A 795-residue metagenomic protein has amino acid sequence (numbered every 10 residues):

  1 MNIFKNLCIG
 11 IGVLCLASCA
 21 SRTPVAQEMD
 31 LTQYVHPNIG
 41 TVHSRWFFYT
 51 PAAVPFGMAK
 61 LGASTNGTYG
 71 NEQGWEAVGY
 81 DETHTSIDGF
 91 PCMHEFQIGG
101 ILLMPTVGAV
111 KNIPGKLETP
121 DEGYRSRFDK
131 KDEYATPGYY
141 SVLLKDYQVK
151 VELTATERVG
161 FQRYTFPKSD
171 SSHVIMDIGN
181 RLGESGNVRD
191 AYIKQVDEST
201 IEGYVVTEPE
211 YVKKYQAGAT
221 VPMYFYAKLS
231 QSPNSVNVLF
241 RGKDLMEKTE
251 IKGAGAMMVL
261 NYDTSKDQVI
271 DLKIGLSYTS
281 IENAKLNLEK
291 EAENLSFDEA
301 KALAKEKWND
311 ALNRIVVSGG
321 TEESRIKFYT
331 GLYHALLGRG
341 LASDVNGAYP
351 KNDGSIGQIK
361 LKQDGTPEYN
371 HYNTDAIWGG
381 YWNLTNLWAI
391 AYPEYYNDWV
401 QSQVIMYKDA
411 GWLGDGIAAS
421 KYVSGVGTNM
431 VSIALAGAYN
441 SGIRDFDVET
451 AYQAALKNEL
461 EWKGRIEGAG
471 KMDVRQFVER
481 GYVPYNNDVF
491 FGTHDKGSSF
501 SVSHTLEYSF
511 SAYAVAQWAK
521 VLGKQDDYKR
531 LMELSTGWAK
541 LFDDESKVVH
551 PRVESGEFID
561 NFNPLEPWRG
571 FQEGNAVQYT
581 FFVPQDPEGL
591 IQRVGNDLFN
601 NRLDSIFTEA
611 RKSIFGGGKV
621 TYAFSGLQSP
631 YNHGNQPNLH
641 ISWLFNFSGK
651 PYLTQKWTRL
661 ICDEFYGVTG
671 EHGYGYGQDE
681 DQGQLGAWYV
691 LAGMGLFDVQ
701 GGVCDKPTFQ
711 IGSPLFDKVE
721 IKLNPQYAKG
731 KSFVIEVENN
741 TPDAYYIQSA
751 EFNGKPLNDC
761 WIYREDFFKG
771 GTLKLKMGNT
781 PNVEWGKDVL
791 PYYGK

Functional and structural regions predicted by a protein language model:
M1-Q27: Bacterial Sec-dependent N-terminal signal peptides
P24-I433, Y439-L506, Q517-K540, S546-V549 (+9 more regions): Accessory carbohydrate-recognition regions in carbohydrate-active enzymes
E507-S511: Hydrophobic, small-residue-rich alpha-helical packing segments that form membrane-like cores
